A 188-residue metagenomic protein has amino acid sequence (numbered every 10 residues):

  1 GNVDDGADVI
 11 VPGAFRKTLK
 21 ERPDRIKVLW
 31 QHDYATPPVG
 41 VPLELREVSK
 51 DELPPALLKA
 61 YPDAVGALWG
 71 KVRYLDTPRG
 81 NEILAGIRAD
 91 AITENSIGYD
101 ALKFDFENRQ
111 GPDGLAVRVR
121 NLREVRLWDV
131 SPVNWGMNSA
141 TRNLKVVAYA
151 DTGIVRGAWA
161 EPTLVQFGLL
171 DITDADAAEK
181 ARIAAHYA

Functional and structural regions predicted by a protein language model:
G1-R182, H186-Y187: Signature of dsDNA virion morphogenesis modules
